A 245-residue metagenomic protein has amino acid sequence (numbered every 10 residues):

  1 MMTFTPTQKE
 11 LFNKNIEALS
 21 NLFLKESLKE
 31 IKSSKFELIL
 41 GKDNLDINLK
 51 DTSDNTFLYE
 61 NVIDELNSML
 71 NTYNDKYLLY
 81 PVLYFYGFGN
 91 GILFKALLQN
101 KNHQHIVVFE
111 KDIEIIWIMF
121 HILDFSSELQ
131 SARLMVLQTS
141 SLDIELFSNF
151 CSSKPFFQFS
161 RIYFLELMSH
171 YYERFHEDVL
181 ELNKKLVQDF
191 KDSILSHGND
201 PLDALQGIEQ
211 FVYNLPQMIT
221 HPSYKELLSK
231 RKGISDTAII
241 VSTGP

Functional and structural regions predicted by a protein language model:
M1-I239: N-terminal donor/sugar-recognition subdomains of glycan-related enzymes, prototypically the membrane-proximal stem
T243: Segments forming glycine/polar-rich beta-alpha architectures that bind adenosine-containing cofactors
